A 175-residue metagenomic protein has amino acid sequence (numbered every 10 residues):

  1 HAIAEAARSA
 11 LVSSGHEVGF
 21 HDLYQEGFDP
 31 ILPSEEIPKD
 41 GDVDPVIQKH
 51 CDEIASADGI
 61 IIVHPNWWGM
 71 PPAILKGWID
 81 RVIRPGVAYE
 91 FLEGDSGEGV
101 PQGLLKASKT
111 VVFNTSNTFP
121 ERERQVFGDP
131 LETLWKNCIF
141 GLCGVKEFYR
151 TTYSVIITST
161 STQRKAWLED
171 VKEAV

Functional and structural regions predicted by a protein language model:
H1-A4, P30-E35, G59: Accessory recognition modules or surfaces
H1-H16, H21, S116: N-terminal beta1-alpha1 ligand-phosphate binding loop
A7-G15, I83, F140-K146: Short helix-loop-beta junction
S14-G27, T151-S154: A short beta-strand-loop structural module common to alpha/beta enzyme folds
G19-H21, I61, V111-F113, Y149-T151: Hydrophobic/aromatic beta-strand patches that form the interior of the parallel beta-sheet core in alpha/beta enzyme
F20-D42, T162-R164: N-terminal beta-loop-helix "entrance" segment that forms/cooperates in small-molecule cofactor or anionic ligand
D42-W135: Helix-loop-strand module that forms the ligand-binding subsite of alpha/beta enzymes
R122-V175: Glycine-rich phosphate/pyrophosphate-binding loop and the adjoining helix
